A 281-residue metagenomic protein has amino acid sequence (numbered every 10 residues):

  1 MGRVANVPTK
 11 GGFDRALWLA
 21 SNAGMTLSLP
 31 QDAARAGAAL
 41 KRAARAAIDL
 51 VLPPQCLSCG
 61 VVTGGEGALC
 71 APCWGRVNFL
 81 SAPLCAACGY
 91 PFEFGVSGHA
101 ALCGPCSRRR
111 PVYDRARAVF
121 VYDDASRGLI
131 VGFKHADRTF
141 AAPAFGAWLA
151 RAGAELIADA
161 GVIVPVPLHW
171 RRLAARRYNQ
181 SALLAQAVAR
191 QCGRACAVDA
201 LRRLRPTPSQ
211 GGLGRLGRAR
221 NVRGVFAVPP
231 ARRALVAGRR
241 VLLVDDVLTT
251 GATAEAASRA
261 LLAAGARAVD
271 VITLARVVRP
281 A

Functional and structural regions predicted by a protein language model:
G2-A281: Glycine-rich phosphate/pyrophosphate-handling loop used in enzymes and phosphotransfer proteins
